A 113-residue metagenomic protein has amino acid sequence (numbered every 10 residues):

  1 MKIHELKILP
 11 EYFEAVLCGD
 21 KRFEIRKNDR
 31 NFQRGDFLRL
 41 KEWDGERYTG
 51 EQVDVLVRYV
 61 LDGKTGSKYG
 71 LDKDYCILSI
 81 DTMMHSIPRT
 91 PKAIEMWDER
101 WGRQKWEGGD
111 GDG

Functional and structural regions predicted by a protein language model:
K2-G113: Catalytic phosphate/metal-binding cores of nucleic-acid and nucleotide-processing enzymes, i.e., regions that mediate
